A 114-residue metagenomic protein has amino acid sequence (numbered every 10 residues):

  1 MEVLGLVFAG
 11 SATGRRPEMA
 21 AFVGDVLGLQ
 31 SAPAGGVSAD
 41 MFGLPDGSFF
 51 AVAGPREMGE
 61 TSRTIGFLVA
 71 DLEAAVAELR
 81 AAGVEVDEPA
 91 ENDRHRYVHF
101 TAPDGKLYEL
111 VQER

Functional and structural regions predicted by a protein language model:
M1, G5-F8, S38-S48, D87 (+1 more regions): Amphipathic alpha-helical "stalk" segments
M1-A20, R63-I65, R114: N-terminal beta-strand motif that seeds the catalytic metal site of vicinal oxygen chelate
M1-E2, R80-R114: Vicinal oxygen chelate
M19-V26, L79, G105: Conserved active-site tyrosine of GNAT-family acetyltransferases
L27-G28, G83: Glycine-centered loop/turn motif at secondary-structure junctions
G28-R63, L107-R114: Conserved short beta-strand elements that form part of the metal-binding/catalytic scaffold of enzyme active sites
E73-E78: Short amphipathic alpha-helices within nucleic acid-binding modules
